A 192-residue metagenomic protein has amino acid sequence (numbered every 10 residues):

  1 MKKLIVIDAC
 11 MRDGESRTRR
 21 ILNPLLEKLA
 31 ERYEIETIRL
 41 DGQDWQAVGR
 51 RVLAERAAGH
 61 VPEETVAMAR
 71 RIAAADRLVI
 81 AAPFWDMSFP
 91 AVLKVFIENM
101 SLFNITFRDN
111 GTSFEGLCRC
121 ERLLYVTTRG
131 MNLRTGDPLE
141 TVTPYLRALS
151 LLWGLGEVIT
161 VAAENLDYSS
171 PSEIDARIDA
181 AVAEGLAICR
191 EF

Functional and structural regions predicted by a protein language model:
M1-L102, A183-F192: N-terminal beta1-alpha1-beta2 submodule of the flavodoxin-like/Rossmannoid cofactor-binding fold
C10-R12, R129-L133, N165-S169: A short, flexible beta-alpha/helix-coil linker loop
I38, V126, V161: Hydrophobic residues at beta-strand termini and immediately following loops that shape nucleotide-binding pockets
A73, A91, C118, W153-G156: Structured loop/turn residues at beta-strand edges in well-structured enzyme cores
M100-T112: Conserved nucleotide-sugar donor-interacting segment of glycosyltransferase catalytic cores, predominantly GT-B
D109-W153: Short, glycine-/small-residue-rich phosphate/pyrophosphate-handling segment
T135-G136, E140-F192: Glycine-rich phosphate/pyrophosphate-binding loop and the adjoining helix
